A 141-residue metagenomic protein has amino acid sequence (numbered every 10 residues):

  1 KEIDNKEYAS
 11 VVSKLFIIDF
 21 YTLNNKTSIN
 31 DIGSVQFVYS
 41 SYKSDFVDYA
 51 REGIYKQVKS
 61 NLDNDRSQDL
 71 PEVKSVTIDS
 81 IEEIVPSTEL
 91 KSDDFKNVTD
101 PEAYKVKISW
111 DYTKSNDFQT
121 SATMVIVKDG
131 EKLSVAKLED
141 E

Functional and structural regions predicted by a protein language model:
K1-D69: Core segments of small alpha/beta cavity-forming domains
S75-E141: Exposed beta-sheet edge and beta->alpha loop/turn motif
